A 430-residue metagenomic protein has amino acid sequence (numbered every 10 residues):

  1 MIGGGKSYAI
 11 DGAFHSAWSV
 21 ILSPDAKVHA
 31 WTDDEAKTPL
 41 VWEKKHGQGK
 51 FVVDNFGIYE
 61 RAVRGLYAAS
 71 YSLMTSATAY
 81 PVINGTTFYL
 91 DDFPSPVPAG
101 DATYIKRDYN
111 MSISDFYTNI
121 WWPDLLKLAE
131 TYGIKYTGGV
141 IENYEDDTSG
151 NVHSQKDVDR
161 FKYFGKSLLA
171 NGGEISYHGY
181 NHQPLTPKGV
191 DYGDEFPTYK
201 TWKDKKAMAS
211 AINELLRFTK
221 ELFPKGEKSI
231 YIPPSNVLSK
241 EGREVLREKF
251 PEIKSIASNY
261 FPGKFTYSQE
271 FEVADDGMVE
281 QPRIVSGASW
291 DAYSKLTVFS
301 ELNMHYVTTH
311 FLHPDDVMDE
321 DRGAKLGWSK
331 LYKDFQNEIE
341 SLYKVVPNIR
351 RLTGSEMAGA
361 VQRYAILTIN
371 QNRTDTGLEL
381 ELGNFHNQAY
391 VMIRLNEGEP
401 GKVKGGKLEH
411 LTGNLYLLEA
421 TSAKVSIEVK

Functional and structural regions predicted by a protein language model:
G5-S7, G12-G85: A glycine-centered loop/beta-turn motif at secondary-structure junctions
A36-P39, W122-P123, K156-K166, P262-S268 (+1 more regions): Alpha-helical scaffolding within the catalytic cores of extracellular/periplasmic polymer-degrading hydrolases
N55-I58, A77-V97, K127-A129, K220-I230 (+2 more regions): Catalytic grooves of carbohydrate-active enzymes
Y59-R61, G65, A77-N171, E227: Active-site beta->alpha N-cap acidic-glycine motif
A69-T87, D124-T137, F250-F271, L312-L395 (+1 more regions): C-terminal domain-boundary segment and adjacent tail
S95-T118, V190-K203, D319-K344: A solvent-exposed, charged loop/short amphipathic helix patch at secondary-structure junctions
E130-E241, H310, P314: Metal-dependent polysaccharide deacetylase catalytic core of the NodB/CE4 family, i.e., the active-site-bearing domain
T412-K430: C-terminal beta-strand-rich structural cap/linker in extracellular carbohydrate-active enzymes
